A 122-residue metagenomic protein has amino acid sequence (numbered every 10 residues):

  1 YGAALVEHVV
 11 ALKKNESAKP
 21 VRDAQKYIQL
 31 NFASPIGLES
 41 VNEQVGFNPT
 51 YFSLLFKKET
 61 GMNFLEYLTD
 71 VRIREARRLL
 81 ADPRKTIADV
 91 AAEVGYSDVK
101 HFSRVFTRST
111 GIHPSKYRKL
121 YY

Functional and structural regions predicted by a protein language model:
G2-E16, Q25-G37, F56-T60, R77-T86 (+2 more regions): Basic, amphipathic alpha-helical hairpins
R22-K26, L30, K58-K100, K119-Y122: Terminal helix-turn-helix DNA-binding modules in bacterial transcription factors
S34, F47, M62, Y96 (+1 more regions): Short glycine/serine/threonine/alanine-rich loop segments
S40-N48, F52, F56, V90-S97 (+2 more regions): Append "Primarily bacterial transcriptional regulators
R104-Y122: …primarily DNA-binding HTH/wHTH and HhH modules…
